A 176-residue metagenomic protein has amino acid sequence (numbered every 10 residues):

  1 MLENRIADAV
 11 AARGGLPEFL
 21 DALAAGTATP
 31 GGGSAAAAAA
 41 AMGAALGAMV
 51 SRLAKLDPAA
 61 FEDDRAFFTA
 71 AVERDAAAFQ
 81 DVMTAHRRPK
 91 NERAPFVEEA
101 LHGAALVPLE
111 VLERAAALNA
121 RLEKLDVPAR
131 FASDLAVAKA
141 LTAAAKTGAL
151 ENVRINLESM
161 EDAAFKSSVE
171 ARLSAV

Functional and structural regions predicted by a protein language model:
M1-V176: Conserved, well-structured ligand/cofactor-binding cores
